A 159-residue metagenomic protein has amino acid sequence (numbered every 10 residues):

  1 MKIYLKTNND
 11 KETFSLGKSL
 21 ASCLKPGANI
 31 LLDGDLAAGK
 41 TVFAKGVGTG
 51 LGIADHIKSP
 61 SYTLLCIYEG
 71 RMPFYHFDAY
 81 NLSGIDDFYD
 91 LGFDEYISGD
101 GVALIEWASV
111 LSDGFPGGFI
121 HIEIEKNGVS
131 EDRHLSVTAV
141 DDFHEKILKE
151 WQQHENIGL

Functional and structural regions predicted by a protein language model:
M1-S19: N-terminal pre-Walker A segment at the start of P-loop NTPase domains
I3, D94-L159: Short phosphate-coordinating micro-motif centered on Lys-Gly-acidic
I30-L32: Hydrophobic anchor at the beta1->P-loop junction of P-loop NTPases
A37: Walker A (P-loop) phosphate-binding loop of P-loop NTPases
K40: Conserved lysine of the Walker
I53-E69: Short beta-strand-centered segment that lines the nucleotide-binding/catalytic pocket of NTP-utilizing
N81-S98: Switch II of P-loop NTPase G domains
